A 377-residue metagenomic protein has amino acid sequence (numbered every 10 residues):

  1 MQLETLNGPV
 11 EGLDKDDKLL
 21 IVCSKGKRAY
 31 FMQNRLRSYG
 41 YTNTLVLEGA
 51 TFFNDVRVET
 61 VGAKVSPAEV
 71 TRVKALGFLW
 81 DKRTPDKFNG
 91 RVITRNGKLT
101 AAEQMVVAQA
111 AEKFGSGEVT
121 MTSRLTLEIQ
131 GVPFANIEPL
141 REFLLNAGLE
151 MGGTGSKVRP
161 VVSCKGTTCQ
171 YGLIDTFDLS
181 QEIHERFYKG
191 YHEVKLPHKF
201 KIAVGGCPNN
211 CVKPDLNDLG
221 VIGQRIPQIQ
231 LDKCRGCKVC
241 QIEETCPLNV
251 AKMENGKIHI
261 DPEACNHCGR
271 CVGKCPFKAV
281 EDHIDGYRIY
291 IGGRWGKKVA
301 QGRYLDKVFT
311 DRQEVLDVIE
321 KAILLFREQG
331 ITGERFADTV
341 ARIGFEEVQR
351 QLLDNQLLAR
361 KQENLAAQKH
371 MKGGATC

Functional and structural regions predicted by a protein language model:
M1-L20, S24-G62: Rhodanese-like catalytic fold shared by cysteine-dependent sulfurtransferases and DSP/PTP-type phosphatases
V65-S66, G90-V239, E263-A264, C377: Small-residue-enriched alpha-helical segments and adjacent helix-cap loops that form tight helix-helix packing
T71-K98, V161-G166, G302-Y304: Short glycine-/aliphatic-rich beta-strand segments at the starts of folded cytosolic domains
A102, R350-Q351, A359-C377: Long C-terminal interaction/binding lobes of large macromolecular proteins
G220-Q224, I284, Y290-G293: A domain-level signal for the structural core that forms small-molecule/cofactor-binding pockets and catalytic centers
V239-I260, N266, R270-G286: Iron-sulfur cluster-binding cysteine motifs and their immediate structural context in ferredoxin-like electron-transfer
R294-I331: A hydrophobic, small-residue-rich beta->alpha segment in the mid-to-C-terminal subdomain of diverse proteins
I331-Q351: Bimodal "functional hotspot" detector
